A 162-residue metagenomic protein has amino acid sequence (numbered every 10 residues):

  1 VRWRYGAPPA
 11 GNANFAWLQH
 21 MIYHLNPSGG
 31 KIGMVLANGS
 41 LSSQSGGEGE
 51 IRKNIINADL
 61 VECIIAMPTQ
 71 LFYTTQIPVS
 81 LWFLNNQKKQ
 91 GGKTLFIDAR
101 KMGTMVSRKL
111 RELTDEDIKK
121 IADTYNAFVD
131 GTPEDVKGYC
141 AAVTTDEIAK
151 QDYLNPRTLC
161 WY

Functional and structural regions predicted by a protein language model:
V1-Y162: A conserved structural/catalytic subdomain of Rossmann-like adenosyl-cofactor enzymes
